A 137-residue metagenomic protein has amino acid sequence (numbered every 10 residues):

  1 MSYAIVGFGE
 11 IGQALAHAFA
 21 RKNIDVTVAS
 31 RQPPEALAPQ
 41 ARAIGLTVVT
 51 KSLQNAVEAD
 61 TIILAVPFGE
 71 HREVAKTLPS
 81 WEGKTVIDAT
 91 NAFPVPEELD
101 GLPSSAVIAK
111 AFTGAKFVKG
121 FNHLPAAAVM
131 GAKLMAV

Functional and structural regions predicted by a protein language model:
M1-P39, A43: NAD(P)+-binding Rossmann beta1-loop-alpha1 motif at the extreme N-terminus of oxidoreductases
V6, E10, L15-A18, I108-V137: Oxidoreductase cofactor-interface core, primarily capturing Rossmann-like NAD(P)-dependent enzymes
S30, T50-S52, K119-N122: Short loop/edge segments at beta-strand edges and connector loops that shape dinucleotide/nucleotide cofactor-binding
A43-T47, W81, P103, L134-V137: Short, hinge-like loop/turn segments at secondary-structure boundaries
I44-V48, T113-K116: A short helix-to-beta-strand connector/capping loop
G45-D60: Short acidic low-complexity segments
L53-A56, T77-P79, G131: Short amphipathic alpha-helix with an adjacent loop that forms part of the alpha/beta core around
I63-L64, F68-A128: Rossmann-like NAD(P)(H) cofactor-binding subdomain of soluble oxidoreductases
